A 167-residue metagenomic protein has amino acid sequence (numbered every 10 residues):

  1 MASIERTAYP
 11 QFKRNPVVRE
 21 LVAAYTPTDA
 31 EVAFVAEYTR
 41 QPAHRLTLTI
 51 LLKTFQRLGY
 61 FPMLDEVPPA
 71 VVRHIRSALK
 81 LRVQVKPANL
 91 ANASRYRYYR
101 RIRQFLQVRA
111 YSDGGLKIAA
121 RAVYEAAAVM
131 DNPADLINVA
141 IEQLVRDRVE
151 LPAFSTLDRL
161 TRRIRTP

Functional and structural regions predicted by a protein language model:
A2-P167: Long amphipathic alpha-helical coiled-coil/heptad-repeat bundle
